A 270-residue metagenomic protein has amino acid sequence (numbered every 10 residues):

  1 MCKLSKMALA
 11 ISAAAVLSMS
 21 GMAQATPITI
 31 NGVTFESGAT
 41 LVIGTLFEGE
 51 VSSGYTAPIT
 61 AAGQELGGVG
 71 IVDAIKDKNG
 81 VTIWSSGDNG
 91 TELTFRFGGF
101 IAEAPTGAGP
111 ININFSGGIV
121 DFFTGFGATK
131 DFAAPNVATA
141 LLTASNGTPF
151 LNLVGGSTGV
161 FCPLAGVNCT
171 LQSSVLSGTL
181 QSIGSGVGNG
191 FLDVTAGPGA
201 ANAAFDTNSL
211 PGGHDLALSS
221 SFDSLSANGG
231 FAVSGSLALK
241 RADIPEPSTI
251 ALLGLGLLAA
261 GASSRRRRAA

Functional and structural regions predicted by a protein language model:
M1-L9: Bacterial N-terminal signal peptides that target proteins for export
A8-A14, L255: Sec-dependent N-terminal signal peptides
V16-A23: C-terminal segment of classical bacterial N-terminal signal peptides
A25-N114, S209-D243: N-terminal segment immediately downstream of the Sec signal-peptide cleavage site in secreted/extracellular proteins
F95, F123, L255-L258: Conserved short hydrophobic patches within well-ordered secondary structure
S116-D206: Short helix-loop boundary/capping segments
P245-S264: A short, hydrophobic C-terminal helix/tail in secreted or cell-surface proteins
R267-A270: Short, charged juxtamembrane terminal tails flanking transmembrane helices
